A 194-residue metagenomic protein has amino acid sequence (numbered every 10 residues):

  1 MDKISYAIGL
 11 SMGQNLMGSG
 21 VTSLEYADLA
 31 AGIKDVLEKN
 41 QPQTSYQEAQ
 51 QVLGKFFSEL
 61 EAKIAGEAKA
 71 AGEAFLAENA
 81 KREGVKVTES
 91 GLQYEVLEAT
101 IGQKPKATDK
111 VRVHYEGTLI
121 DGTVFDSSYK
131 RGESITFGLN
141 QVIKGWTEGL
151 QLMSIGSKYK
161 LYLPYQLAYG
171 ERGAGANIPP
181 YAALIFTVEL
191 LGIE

Functional and structural regions predicted by a protein language model:
M1-E194: Cross-family detector of peptidyl-prolyl cis-trans isomerase
